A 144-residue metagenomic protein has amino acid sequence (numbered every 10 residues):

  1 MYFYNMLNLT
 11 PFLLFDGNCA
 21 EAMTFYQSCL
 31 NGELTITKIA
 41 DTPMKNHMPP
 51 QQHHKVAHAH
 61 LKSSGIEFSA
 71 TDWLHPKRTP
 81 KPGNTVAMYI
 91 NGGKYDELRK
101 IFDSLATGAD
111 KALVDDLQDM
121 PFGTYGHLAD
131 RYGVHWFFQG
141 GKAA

Functional and structural regions predicted by a protein language model:
Y2-L7, T35-T37, K55-K62, S69-W73 (+2 more regions): Vicinal oxygen chelate
P11-L13, V86-M88: A structural signal for short, well-ordered beta-strand segments
L13-G65: Core segments of cupin and vicinal oxygen chelate
G83: Glycine/charged-rich beta-loop-alpha catalytic/anionic-binding loops adjacent to active sites
